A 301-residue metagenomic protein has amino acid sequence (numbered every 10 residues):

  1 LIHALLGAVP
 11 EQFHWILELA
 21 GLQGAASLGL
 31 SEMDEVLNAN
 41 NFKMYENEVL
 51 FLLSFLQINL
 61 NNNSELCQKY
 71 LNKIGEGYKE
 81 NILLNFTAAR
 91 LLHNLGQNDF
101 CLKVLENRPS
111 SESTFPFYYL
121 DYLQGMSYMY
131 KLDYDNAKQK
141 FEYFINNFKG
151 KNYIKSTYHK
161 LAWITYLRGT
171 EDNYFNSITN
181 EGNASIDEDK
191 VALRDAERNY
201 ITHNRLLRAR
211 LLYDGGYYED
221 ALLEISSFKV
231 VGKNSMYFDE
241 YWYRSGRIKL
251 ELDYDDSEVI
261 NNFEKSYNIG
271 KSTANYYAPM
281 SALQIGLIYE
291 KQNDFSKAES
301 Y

Functional and structural regions predicted by a protein language model:
L1-L5, L52, T87, Y119-M126 (+5 more regions): "A position-specific structural signal for the A-helix of alpha-solenoid helical repeats
L1-N59, E65-K73: Short coil/linker segments at helix-helix boundaries
H3, Q57-N59, L92, Y128 (+4 more regions): Residue at a conserved register position within TPR or TPR-like alpha-solenoid repeats
E18-Q23, L37-F42, L71-E80, E106-P116 (+4 more regions): Solenoid-like repeat scaffolds
G21-N38, K138-K149, K155-D187, E264-Y267 (+2 more regions): TPR/TPR-like (Sel1-like) alpha-helical repeat modules
G24, N61-N62, G96, L132 (+4 more regions): Residue-level detector of the short coil/turn that links helix A to helix B within each tetratricopeptide repeat
